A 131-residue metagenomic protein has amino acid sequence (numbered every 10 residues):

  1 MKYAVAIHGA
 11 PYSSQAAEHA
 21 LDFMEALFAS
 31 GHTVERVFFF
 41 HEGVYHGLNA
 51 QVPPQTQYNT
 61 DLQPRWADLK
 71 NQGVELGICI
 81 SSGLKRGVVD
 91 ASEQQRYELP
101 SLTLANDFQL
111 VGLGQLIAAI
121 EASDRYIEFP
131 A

Functional and structural regions predicted by a protein language model:
V5-E18, G47-V52, Q57: Short, glycine-rich nucleotide/cofactor-binding loops
A17-S30, E35-V37: Histidine-anchored nucleotide/phosphate-binding helix
L21-E25, Q63-A67, I117: Short amphipathic alpha-helical segments and helix-helix/interface helices
F28-A29, K70, I120-E121: Anion (oxyanion) recognition and catalysis
E35-H41, L76-I80: Short internal beta-strands
F40-H46, L84: Short active-site-proximal "capping" loops at secondary-structure junctions
P53-G83: A glycine-rich helix N-cap at a beta->alpha junction
I80-A131: N-terminal glycine-rich phosphate/adenylate-binding segment common to multiple enzyme folds
